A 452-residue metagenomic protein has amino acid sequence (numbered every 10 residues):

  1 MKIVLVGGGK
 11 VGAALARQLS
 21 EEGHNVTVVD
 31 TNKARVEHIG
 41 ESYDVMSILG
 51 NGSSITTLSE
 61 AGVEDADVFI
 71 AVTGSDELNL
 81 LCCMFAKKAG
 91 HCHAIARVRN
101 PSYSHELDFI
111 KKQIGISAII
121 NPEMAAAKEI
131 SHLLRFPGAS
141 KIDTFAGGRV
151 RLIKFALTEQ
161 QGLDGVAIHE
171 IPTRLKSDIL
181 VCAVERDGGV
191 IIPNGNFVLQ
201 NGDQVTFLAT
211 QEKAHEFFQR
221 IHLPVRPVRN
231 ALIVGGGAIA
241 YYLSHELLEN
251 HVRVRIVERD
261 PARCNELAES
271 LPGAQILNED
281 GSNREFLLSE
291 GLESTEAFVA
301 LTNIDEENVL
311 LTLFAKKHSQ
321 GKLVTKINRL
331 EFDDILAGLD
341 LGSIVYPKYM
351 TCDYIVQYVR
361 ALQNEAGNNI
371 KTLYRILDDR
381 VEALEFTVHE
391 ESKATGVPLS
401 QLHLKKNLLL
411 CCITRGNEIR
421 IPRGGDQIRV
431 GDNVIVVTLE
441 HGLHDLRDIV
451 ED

Functional and structural regions predicted by a protein language model:
M1-D452: Cytosolic regulatory regions of ion transport systems
